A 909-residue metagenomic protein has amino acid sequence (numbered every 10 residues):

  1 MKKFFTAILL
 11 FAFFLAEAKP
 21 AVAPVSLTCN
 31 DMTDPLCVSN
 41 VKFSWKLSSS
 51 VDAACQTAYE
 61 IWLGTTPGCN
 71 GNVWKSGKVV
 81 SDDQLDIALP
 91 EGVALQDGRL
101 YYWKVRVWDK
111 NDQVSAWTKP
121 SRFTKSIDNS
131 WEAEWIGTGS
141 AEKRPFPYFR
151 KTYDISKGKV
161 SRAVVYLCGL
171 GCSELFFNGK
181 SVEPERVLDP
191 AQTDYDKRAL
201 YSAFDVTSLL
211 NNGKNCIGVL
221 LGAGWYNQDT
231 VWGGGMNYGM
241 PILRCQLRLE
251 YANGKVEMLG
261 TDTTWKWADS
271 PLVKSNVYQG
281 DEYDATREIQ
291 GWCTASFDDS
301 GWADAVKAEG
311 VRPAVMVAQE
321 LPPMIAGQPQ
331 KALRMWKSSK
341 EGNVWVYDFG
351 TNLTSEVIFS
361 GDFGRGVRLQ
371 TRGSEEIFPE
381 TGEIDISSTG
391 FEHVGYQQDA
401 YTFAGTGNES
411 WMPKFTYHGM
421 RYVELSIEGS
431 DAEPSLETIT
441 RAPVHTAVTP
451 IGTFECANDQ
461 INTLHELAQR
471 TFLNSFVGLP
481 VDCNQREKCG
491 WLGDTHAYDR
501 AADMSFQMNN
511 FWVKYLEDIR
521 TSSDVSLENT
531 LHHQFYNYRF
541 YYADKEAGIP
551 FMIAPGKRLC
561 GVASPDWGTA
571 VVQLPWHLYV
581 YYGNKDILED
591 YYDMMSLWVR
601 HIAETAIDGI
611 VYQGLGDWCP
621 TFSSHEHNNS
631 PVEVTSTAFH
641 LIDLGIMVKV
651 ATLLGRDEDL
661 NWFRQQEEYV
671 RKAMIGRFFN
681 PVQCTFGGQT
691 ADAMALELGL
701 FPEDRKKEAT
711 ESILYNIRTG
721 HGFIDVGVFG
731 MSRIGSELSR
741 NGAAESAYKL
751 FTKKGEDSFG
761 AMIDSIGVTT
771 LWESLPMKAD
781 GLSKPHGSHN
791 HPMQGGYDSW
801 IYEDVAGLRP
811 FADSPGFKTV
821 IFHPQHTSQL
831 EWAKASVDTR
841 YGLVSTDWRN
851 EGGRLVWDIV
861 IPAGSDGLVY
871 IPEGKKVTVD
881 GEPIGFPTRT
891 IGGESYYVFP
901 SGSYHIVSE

Functional and structural regions predicted by a protein language model:
M1-A23: Bacterial Sec-dependent N-terminal signal peptides
V22-L100, K104-R486, G493-D494, M508-F511 (+5 more regions): Extracellular/oxidizing-compartment recognition motifs
S140-R144, S156, V164, A191-Y195 (+20 more regions): Alpha-helix capping and helix-loop boundary segments enriched in small/acidic/polar residues
G171-C172, I242-R244, D262-A268, Y422 (+10 more regions): Active-site acid/base region of carbohydrate-active enzymes
S173, S181-D189, I519-R520, M594-W598 (+5 more regions): Active/binding-pocket-proximal capping segment
I217, Y283-D284, E487-G490, S505 (+6 more regions): C-terminal capping/lid segments that line or modulate ligand- or cofactor-binding pockets
I242-Q246, L259-W292, Q319-I325, Q665 (+1 more regions): Non-catalytic C-terminal accessory modules of carbohydrate-active enzymes
